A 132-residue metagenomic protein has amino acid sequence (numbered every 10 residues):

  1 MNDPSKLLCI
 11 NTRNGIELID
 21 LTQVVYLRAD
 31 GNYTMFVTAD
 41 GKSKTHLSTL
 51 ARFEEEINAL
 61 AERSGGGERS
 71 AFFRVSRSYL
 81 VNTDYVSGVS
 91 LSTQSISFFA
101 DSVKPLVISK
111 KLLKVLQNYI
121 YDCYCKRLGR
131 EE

Functional and structural regions predicted by a protein language model:
M1-E132: Basic, polyanion-interacting recognition surfaces, primarily in bacterial LytTR/OmpR-type DNA-binding effector domains
